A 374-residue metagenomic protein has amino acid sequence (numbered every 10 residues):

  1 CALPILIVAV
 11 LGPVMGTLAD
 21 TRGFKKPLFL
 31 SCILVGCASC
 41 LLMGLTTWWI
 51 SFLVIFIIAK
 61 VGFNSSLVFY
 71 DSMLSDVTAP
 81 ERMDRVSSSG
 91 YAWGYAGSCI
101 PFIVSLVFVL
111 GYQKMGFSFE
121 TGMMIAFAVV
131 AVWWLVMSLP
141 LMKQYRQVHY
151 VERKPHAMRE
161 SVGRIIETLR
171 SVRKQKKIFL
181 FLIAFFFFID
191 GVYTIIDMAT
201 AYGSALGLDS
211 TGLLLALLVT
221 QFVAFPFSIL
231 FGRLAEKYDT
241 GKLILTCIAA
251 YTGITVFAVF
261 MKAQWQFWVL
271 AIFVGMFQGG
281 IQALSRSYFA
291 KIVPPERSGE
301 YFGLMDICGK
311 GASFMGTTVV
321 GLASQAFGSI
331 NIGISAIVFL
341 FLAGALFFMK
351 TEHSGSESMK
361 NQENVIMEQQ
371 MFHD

Functional and structural regions predicted by a protein language model:
L11-F24, P226-D239, S324: Helix-to-loop junctions at the C-terminal end of transmembrane segments in multipass secondary transporters
P27-L42, K242-F257: Structural signature of the two symmetry-related core transmembrane helices
G44-F56, V259-A271: Helix-loop junctions at membrane interfaces in 12-TM secondary transporters
S87-V109, D306-G316: Glycine-rich segments within core transmembrane alpha-helices of 12-TM secondary carriers
V109-V132, L322-F341: A membrane-interface helix-boundary motif in multi-pass transporters
W133-Q144, S335-M367, D374: Multi-pass alpha-helical transporter architecture, strongest for 12-TM Major Facilitator/SLC carriers used
R146-L182, E368: Juxtamembrane intracellular "pre-TM" segments in multi-pass secondary transporters
D197-L213, L217: Short amphipathic helix-loop junctions that connect adjacent transmembrane helices in Major Facilitator Superfamily/SLC
